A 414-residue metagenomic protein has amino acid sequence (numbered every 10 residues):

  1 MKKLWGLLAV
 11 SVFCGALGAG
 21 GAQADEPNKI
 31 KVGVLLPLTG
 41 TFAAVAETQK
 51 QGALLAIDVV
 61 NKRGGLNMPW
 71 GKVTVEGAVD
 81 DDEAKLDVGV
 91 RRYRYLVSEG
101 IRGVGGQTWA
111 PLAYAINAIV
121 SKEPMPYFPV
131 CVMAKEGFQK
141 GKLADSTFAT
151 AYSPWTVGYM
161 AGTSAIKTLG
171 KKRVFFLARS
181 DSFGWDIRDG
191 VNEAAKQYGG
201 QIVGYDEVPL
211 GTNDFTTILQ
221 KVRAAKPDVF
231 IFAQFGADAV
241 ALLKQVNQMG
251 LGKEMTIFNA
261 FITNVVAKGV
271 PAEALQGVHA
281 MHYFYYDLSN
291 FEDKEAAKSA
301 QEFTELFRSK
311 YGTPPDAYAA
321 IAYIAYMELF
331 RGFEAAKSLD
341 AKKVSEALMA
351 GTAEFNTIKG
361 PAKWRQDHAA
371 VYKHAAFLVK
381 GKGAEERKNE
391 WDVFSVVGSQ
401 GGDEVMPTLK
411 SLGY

Functional and structural regions predicted by a protein language model:
M1-K31, S98, K410-Y414: Short, low-complexity disordered leader/linker segments with a strong preference for bacterial N-terminal type II
D25-P27, Q51-G77, K196-G199: Signal peptide-proximal N-terminal region of secreted/periplasmic/extracellular or secretory-lumen proteins
I30, Q276, G351-Y414: Solvent-exposed, acidic/polar segments of extracytosolic/periplasmic ligand-binding ectodomains
G33-L54, D80-L86, W109, L177-D186 (+2 more regions): Extracytoplasmic "Venus flytrap"
V34, L96-T108, F128-V130, F175-A178 (+4 more regions): Periplasmic-binding protein-like
A44-Q51, L66-Q139, T150, V208-F215: Beta-alpha junction/loop-to-helix N-cap segments that form part of ligand/metal-binding clefts
I101-Y205, T256-Y283: Extracytoplasmic ligand/sensor domains, especially the bilobed periplasmic-binding protein
A144, V246-Y323, E334-A335, D392-G413: Extracellular/periplasmic periplasmic-binding protein-like sensory domains
